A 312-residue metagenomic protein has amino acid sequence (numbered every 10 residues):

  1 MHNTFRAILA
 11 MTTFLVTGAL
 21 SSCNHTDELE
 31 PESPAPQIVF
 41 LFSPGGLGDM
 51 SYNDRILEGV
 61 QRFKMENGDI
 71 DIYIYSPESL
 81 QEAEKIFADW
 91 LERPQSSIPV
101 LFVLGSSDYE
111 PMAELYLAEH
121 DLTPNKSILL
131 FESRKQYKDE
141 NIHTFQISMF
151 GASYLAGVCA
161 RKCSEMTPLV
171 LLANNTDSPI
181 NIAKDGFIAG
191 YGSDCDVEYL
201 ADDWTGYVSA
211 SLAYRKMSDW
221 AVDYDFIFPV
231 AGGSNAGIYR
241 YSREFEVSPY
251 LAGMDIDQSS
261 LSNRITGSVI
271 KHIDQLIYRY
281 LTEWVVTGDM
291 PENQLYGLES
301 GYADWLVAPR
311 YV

Functional and structural regions predicted by a protein language model:
A19-S22: C-terminal motif of bacterial Sec signal peptides marking the signal peptidase cleavage site
N24-T26: Bacterial signal peptide processing site
I38-G59, F63, I74-Q81, S107 (+1 more regions): Extracytoplasmic "Venus flytrap"
F40, S96-S107, F131, D223-G233 (+1 more regions): Periplasmic-binding protein-like
V60, A152-D194, E292-Y311: An alpha-beta-alpha
T123-T144, I256-S262: Flexible loop/hinge segments that line or gate small-molecule binding clefts
F145-T167, I270-G288: Hydrophobic alpha-helical segments within soluble ligand-binding/sensing domains
P179-D223: Extracellular/periplasmic Venus flytrap/periplasmic-binding protein
